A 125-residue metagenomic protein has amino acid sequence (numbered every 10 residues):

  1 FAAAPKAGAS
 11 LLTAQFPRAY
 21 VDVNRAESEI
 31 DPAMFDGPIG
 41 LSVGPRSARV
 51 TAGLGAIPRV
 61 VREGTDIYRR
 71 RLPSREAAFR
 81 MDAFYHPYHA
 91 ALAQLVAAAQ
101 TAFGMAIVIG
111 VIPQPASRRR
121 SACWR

Functional and structural regions predicted by a protein language model:
F1-I107, P113-R125: N-terminal catalytic or cofactor-binding beta/alpha core of small enzyme domains
